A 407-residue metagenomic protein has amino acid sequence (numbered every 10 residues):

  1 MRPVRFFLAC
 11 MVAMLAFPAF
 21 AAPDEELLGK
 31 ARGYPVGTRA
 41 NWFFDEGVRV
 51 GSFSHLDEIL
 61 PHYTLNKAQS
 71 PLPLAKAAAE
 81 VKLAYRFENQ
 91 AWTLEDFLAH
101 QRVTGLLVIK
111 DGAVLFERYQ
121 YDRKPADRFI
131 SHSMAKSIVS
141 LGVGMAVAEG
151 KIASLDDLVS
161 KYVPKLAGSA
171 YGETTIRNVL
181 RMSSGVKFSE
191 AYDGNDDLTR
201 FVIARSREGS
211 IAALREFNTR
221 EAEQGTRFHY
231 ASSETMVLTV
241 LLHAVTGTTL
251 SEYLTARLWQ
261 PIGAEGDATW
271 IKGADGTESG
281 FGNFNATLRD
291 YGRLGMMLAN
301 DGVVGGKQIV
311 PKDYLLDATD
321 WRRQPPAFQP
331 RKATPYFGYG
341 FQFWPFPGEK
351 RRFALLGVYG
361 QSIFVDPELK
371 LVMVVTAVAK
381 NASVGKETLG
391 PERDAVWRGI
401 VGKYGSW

Functional and structural regions predicted by a protein language model:
A19-K124, I152, A395-W407: N-terminal leader/targeting segments and the immediately adjacent pre-domain N-terminus
A22-V36, L355-W407: Structured C-terminal helix/loop/strand segments within mature extracytoplasmic catalytic/sensor domains
L83-L98, A113, K124-A126, A146-F228: Active-site-proximal loop and beta-strand segments within enzyme catalytic domains
G112, I130-L155, V179, L238-L242 (+1 more regions): Active-site SXXK
Y119, P125-A126, D193-D275, G282: Catalytic-site signature segments of enzymes, centered on catalytic residues
I130, E149-K187, T219, A244-F281 (+1 more regions): Active-site helix/loop module of the DD-peptidase/beta-lactamase fold, centered on the serine-lysine SxxK catalytic
S140, E234-L241, G280-V303, Q361-V378: Active-site-proximal alpha-helical segments within enzyme catalytic domains
E265-A268, L316-V372: Active-site Gly/Thr loop motif
